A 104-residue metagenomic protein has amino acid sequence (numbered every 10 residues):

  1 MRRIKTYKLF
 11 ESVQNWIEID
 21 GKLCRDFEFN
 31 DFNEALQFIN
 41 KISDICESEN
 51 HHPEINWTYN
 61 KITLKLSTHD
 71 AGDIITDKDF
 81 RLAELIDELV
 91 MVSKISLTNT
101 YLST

Functional and structural regions predicted by a protein language model:
R2-T6, S12-V13, I19-E28, F32-T63 (+2 more regions): Charge-rich, low-complexity N-terminal segments
I75: Short, well-ordered, aromatic-rich surface patches in folded extracellular/luminal domains
